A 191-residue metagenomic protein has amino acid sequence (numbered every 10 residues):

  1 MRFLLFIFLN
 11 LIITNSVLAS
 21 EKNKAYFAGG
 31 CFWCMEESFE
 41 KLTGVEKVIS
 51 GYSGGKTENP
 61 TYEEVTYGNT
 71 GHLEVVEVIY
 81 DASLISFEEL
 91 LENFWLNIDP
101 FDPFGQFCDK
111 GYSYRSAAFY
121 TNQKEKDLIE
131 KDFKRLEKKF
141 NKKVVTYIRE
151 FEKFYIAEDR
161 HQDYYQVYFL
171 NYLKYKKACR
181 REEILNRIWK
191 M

Functional and structural regions predicted by a protein language model:
R2, N15-L18: Asparagine-rich low-complexity intrinsically disordered tracts
F3-I12: Sec-dependent N-terminal signal peptides
I12-I13, K138: Intrinsic low-complexity, intrinsically disordered segments enriched in polar/basic residues
L18-M191: Flexible coil/turn and secondary-structure edge motifs
